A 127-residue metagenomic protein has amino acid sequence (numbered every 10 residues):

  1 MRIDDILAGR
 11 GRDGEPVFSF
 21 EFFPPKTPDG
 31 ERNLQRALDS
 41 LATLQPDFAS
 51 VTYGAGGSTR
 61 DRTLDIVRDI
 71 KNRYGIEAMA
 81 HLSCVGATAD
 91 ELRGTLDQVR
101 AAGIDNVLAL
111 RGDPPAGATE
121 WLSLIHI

Functional and structural regions predicted by a protein language model:
M1-F20: N-terminal amphipathic alpha-helix/helix-capping segment at the start of soluble metabolic enzymes
G11, L38-T43, L64-G75, D97-G103: Acidic (Asp/Glu)-rich catalytic clusters
P16-F18, G56, R60-E77: Flavin-dependent oxidoreductase catalytic cores
F18-F20, A49-V51, A78-L82, V107-A109: Hydrophobic faces of well-ordered beta-strands that scaffold small-molecule active sites in alpha/beta enzyme cores
F20-N33, M79-D90: Active-site mouth loops of central-metabolism enzymes
P25, D47-L64, P115-L122: Glycine-rich, proline-tolerant flexible connector loops at the mouths of alpha/beta enzymes
A89-Q98: Catalytic cores of alpha/beta
I125-I127: Conserved small/polar residues in nucleotide/adenosyl-binding loops
